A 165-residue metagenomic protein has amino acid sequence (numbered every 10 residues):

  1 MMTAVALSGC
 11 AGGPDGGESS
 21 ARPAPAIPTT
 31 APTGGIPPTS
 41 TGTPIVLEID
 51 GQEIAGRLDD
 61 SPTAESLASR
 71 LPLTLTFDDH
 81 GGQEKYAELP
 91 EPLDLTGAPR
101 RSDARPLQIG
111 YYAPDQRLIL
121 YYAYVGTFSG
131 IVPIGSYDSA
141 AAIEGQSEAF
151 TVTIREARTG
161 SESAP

Functional and structural regions predicted by a protein language model:
M1-M2: Sec-dependent N-terminal signal peptides
L7-T43, G160-P165: N-terminal low-complexity, Pro/Thr-rich disordered segments that flank secretion/membrane-targeting signals
T39-Y86: N-terminal secretory signal peptides
T41-T43, Q52, Q116-L118, E148-F150: Envelope-exposed proteins and targeting segments
L47, I134-P165: Well-ordered alpha/beta subsegment
S69-Q116: Mature extracytoplasmic domains of secretory-pathway proteins
R117-A123, S161-P165: Short, Lys/Arg- and Gly-enriched loop/turn segments at beta-strand edges
Y122-Y137: Short, compositionally biased
